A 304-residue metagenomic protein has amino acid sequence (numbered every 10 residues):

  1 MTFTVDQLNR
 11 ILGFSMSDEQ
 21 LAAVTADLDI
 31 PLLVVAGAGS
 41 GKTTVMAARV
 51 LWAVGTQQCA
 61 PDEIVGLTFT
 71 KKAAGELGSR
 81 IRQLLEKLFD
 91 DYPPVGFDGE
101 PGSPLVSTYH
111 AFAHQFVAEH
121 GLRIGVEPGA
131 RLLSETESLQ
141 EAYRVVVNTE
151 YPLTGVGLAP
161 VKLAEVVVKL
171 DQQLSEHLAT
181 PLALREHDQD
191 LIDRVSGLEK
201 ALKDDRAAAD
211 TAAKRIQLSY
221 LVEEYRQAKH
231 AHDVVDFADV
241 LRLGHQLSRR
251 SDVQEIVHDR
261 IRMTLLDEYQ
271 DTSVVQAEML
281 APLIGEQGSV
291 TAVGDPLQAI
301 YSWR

Functional and structural regions predicted by a protein language model:
M1-G125, D252-E255, V274, G285 (+2 more regions): P-loop NTPase Walker
M1-V35, S40, T44-A48, E63-V65 (+5 more regions): Accessory N-terminal region flanking or inserted into the helicase ATPase core in nucleic-acid motor proteins
Q58-E63, E86-S103, H120-S134, V146-P160 (+3 more regions): Short, polar/flexible loop-turn hinges at active-site or ligand-entry regions and domain interfaces
K72, E76, P101-F112, L133-E141 (+5 more regions): Charged, alpha-helix-enriched surfaces in structured cytosolic catalytic cores of large nucleotide-utilizing machines
G78, R82, S138-Y143, V147: An amphipathic alpha-helix signature
A130-R131, I300-R304: Flexible beta-alpha connector loops of hexameric P-loop NTPases
E268, D295: Walker B catalytic acidic pair
